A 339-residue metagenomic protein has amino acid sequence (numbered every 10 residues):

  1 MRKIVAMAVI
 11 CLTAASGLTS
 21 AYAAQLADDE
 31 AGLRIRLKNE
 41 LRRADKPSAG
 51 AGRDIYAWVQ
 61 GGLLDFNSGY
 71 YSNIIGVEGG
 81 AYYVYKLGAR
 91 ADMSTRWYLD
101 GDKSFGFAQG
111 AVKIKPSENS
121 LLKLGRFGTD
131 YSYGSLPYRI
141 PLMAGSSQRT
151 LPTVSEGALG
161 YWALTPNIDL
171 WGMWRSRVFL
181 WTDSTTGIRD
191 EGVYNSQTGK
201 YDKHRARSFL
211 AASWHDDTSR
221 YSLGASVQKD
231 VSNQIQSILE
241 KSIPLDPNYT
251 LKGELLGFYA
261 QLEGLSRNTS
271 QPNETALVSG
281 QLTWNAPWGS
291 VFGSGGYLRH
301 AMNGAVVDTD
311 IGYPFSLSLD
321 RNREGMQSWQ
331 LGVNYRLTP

Functional and structural regions predicted by a protein language model:
C11-G125, W162, N334-Y335: Beta-barrel outer-membrane channel/assembly domains of diderm bacteria
L37-L41, L122-T129, R139-G145, L170-S176 (+3 more regions): Transmembrane beta-strand segments that form the barrel wall of outer-membrane beta-barrel proteins
E40-A44, Y82-G88, F127-S132, R177-L180 (+3 more regions): Structural signature of outer-membrane beta-barrel domains
P47-G52, T95-Y98, L142-S146, I188-G199 (+2 more regions): Extracellular loop and loop/strand-boundary signature of outer-membrane beta-barrel proteins
Y56-G62, S104-A108, P152-E156, H204-S208 (+4 more regions): Residues that define the transmembrane beta-barrel architecture of outer-membrane proteins
G69, W171, H215-T218, I238-P339: Detector for outer-membrane/organellar transmembrane beta-barrel domains, recognizing the amphipathic beta-strand
P116, D130, Q148-P152, R177-W181 (+4 more regions): Solvent-exposed loop/turn segments connecting transmembrane beta-strands in outer-membrane beta-barrel proteins
I140-P141, W171-S208: Short, flexible helix-coil linker/hinge segments at the edges of structured domains or between repeats
